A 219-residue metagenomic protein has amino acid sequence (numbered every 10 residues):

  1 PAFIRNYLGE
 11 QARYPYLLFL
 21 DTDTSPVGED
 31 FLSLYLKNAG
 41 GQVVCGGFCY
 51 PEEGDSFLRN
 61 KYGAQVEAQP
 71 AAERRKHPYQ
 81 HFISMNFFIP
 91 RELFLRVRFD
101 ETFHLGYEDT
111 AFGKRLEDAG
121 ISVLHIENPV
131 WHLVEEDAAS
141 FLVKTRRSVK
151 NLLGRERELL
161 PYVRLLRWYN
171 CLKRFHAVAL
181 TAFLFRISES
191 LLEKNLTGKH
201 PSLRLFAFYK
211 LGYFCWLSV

Functional and structural regions predicted by a protein language model:
P1-A12: Glycine-rich, basic loop-to-helix element that forms the pyrophosphate-binding segment of sugar-nucleotide handling
R13-Y14, I83-V97: Conserved nucleotide-sugar donor-binding and metal-coordinating catalytic region shared by glycosyltransferases
L17: Short aromatic/hydrophobic "clamp" motif used to bind/position activated sugar donors
S25-L58: Conserved donor NDP-sugar-binding/catalytic core segment of glycosyltransferases
P70-I89, H104-L105: A recurrent flexible, glycine/aromatic-enriched loop bordering the glycosyltransferase active site that acts as
L105-F112: Acidic donor-binding loop at a coil-to-helix junction in glycosyltransferase catalytic cores that engages
A119-L159: Active-site donor/metal-binding and catalytic loop motifs of nucleotide-sugar-dependent glycosylation enzymes
R147-K150, Y162-V219: Non-catalytic, C-terminal membrane-associated alpha-helical segments of glycosyltransferases
